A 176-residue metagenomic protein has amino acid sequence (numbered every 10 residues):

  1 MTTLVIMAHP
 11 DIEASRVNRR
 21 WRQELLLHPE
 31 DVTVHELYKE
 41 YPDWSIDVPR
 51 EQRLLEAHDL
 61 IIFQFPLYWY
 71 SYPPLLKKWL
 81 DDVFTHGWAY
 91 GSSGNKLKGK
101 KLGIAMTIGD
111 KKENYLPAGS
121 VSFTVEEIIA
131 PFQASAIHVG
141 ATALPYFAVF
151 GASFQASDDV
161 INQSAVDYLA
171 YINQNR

Functional and structural regions predicted by a protein language model:
M1-H35, Y168-L169: N-terminal beta1-alpha1 ligand-phosphate binding loop
V5, V34, F63, L102-M106 (+1 more regions): Structural beta-sheet core signal
R16-R20, I46, P74-K78, D159: Generic recognition of short, well-ordered alpha-helical segments
V17-L27, E127-V139: Short, solvent-exposed amphipathic alpha-helices that sit in or adjacent to ligand/effector-binding or catalytic
E30-L37, T142-A148: Short beta-strand elements in bilobed, periplasmic/extracellular small-molecule ligand-binding domains
V32-L54: N-terminal beta-loop-helix "entrance" segment that forms/cooperates in small-molecule cofactor or anionic ligand
P49-Q133: Helix-loop-strand module that forms the ligand-binding subsite of alpha/beta enzymes
I129-R176: Glycine-rich phosphate/pyrophosphate-binding loop and the adjoining helix
